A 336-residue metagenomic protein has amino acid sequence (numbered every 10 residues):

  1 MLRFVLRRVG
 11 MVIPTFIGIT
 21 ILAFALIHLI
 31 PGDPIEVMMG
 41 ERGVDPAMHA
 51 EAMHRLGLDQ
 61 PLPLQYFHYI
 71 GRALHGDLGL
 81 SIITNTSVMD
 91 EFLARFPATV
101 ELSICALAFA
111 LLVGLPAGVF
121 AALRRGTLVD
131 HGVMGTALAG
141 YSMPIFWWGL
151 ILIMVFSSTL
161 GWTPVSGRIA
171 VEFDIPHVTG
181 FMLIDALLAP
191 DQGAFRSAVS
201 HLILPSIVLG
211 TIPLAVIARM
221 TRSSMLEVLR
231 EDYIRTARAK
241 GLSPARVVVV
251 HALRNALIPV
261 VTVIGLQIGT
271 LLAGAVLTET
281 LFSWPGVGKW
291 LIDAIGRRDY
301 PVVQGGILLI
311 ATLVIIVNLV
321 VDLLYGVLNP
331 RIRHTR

Functional and structural regions predicted by a protein language model:
L2-R3, F16, F96-V129, I145 (+2 more regions): Alpha-helical transmembrane segments of integral membrane proteins, especially multi-pass inner/plasma-membrane
L6-V12, F16: N-terminal signal-anchor/signal peptide hydrophobic helix marking the start of the first transmembrane segment
V9, A52, L62-L78, V88 (+7 more regions): Hydrophobic alpha-helical segments of integral membrane proteins, encompassing both true transmembrane helices
T15-F67, F156-A194: Hydrophobic alpha-helical transmembrane segments of membrane transport/permease proteins and related membrane-embedded
I30, G140-M143, L272: Transmembrane helix irregularities
D59-L115: An internal, D/E-rich "acidic patch" concept
D130-F156: Pore- or pathway-lining transmembrane helices of multi-pass membrane proteins that form conduits for solutes/ions
